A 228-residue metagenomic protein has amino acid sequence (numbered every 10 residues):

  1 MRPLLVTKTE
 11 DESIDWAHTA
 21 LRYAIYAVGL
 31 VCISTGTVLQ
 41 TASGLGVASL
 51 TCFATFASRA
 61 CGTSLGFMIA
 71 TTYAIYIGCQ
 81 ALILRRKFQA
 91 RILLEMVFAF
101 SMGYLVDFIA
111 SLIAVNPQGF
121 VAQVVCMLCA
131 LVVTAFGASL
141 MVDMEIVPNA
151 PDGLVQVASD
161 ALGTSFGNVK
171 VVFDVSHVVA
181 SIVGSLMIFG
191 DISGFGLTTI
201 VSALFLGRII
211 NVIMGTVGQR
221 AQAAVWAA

Functional and structural regions predicted by a protein language model:
M1-A228: Core subunits and conserved enzymes of cellular information-processing and envelope-translocation systems across
